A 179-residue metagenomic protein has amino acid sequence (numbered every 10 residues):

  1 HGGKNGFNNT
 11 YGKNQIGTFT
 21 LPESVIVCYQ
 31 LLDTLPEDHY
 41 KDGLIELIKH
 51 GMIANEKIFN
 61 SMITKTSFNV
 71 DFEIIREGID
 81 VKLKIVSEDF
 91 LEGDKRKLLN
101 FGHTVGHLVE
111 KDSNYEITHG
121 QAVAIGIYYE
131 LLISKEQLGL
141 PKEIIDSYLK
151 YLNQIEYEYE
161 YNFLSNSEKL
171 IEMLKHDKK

Functional and structural regions predicted by a protein language model:
H1-T64: A glycine/threonine-rich phosphate-anchoring loop and its flanking beta-alpha core in nucleotide/phosphate-binding
S24, N55-S61, V105-V109, Y128-Y129 (+1 more regions): Short acidic (Asp/Glu) and glycine-rich catalytic loops that position anionic groups and cofactors
L44-I48, I74-K82, I127, L152 (+1 more regions): Short alpha-helical scaffolding segments that buttress acidic/His motifs in well-ordered protein cores
I45-L47, G139-K179: C-terminal charged capping/lid subdomain of soluble metabolic enzymes
I48-N55, T66, K82, D89 (+3 more regions): Structural signal for hydrophobic packing residues in well-ordered secondary-structure cores of soluble enzyme domains
T64-E116: Oxyanion-binding "anion nests"
E73, E77, N100, T104 (+3 more regions): Amphipathic alpha-helical interaction segments
N100, T104-I144: Internal helical hairpin/lid segments
